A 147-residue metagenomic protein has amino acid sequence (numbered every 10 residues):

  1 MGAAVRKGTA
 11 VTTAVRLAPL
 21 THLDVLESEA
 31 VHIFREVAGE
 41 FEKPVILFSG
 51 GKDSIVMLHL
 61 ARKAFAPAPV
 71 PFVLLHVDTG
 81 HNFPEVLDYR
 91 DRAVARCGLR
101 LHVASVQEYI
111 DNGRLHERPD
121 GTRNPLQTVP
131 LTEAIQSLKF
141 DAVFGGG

Functional and structural regions predicted by a protein language model:
G2-G147: ATP-dependent adenylation/nucleotidyltransferase module used to activate substrates
